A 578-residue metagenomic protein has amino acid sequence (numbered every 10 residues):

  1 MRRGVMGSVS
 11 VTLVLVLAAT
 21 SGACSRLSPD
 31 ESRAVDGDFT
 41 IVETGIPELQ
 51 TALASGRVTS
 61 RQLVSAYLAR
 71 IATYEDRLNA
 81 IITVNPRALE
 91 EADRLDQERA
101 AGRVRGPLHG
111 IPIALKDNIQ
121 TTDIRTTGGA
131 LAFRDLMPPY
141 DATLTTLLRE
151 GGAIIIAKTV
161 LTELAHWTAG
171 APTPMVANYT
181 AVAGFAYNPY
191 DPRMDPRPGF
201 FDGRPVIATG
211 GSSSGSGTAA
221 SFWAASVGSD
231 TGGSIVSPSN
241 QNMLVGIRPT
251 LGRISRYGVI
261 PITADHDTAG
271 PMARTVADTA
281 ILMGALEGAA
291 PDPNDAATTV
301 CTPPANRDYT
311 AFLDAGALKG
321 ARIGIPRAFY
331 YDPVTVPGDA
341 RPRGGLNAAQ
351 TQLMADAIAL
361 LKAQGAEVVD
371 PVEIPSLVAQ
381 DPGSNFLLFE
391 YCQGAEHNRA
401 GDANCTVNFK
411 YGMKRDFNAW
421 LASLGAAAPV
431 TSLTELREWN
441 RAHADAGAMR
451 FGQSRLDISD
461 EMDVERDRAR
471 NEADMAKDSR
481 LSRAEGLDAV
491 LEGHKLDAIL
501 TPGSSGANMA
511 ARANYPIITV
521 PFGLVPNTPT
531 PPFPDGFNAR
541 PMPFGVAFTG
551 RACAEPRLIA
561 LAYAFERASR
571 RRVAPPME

Functional and structural regions predicted by a protein language model:
R2-R3, G7-A100, Y330, T351-A366 (+5 more regions): An N-terminal boundary/leader segment
E48-S55, F133-L136, D267-R274, F548-G550: Short, well-ordered beta-strand elements within core beta-sheets of diverse protein domains
G56, G110, E150, G199 (+5 more regions): Glycine-rich, small-residue loops and helix-cap segments that act as flexible hinges at active-site edges
T59-R61, R77-L78, V104, H109-I111 (+8 more regions): Loop/turn elements at helix/coil->beta-strand transitions in domains of secreted/extracellular proteins
Q62-V64, D93, L147-E150, D308-D314 (+5 more regions): Acyltransferase
T73, A220-V334, D339, R343 (+6 more regions): Structural helix-boundary/capping segments
L108-A269, N294-V300, P326-A328, D332-P333 (+3 more regions): Short glycine/serine-rich loop/turn segments
H109-L131, F312, A317-D339, F389-R483 (+1 more regions): Short helix-loop capping/hinge segments that flank enzyme active sites or metal/cofactor-binding pockets
